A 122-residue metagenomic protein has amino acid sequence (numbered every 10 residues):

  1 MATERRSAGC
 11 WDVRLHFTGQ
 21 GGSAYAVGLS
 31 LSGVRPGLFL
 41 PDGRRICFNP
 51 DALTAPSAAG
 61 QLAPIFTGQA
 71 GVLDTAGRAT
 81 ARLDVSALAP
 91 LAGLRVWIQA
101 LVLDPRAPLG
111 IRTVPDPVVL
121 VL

Functional and structural regions predicted by a protein language model:
M1-L122: Residue-level hotspots within well-ordered secondary structure
